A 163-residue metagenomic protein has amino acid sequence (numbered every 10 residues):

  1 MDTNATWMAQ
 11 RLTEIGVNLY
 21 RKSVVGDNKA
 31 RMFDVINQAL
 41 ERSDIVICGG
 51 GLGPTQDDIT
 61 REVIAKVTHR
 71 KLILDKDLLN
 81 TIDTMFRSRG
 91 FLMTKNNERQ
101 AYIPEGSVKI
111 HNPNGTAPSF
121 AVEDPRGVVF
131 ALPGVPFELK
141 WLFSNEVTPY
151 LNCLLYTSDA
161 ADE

Functional and structural regions predicted by a protein language model:
M1-I15, R21-K22: Glycine-rich phosphate/diphosphate-binding loop of Rossmann-like nucleotide-binding domains
V17, E41, D159: Structured loop/turn residues at beta-strand edges in well-structured enzyme cores
R21-A30: Short beta->alpha junction loops
R31-D34, E41, D58-L154: Proline/glycine-rich low-complexity loops and linkers
A39-C48: Short, structured active-site "lid" loops
C48-Q56, P133: Glycine-rich beta-strand-to-loop/alpha-helix junction loops that act as flexible
Y156-E163: Conserved small/polar residues in nucleotide/adenosyl-binding loops
